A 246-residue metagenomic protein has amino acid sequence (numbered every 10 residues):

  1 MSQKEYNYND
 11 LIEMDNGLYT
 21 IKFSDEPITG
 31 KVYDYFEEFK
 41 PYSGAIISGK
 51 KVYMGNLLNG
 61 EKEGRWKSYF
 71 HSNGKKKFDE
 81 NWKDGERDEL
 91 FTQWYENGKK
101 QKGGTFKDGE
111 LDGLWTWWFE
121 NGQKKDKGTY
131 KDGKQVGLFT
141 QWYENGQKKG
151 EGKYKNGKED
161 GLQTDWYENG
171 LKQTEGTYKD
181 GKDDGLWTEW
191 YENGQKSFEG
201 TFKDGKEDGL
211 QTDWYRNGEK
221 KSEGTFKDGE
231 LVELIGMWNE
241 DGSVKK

Functional and structural regions predicted by a protein language model:
M1-K246: Glycine/tyrosine- and acidic-biased, solvent-exposed loop/turn segments at the edges of beta-strands
